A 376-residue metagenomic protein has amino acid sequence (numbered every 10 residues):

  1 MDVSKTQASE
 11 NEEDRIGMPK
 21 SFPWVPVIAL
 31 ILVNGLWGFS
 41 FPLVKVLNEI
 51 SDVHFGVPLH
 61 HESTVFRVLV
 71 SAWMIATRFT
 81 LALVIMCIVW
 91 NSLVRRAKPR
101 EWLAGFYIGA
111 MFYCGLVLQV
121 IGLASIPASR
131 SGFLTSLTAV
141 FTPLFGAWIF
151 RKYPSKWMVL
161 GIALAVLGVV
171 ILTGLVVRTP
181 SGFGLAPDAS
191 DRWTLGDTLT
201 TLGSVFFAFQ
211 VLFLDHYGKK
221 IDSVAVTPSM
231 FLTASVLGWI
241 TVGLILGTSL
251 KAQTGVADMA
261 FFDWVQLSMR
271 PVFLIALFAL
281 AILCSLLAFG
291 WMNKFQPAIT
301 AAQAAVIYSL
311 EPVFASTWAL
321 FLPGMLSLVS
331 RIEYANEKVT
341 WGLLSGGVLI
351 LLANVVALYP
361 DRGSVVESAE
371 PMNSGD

Functional and structural regions predicted by a protein language model:
D2, V25, N48-C114, F141 (+3 more regions): Transmembrane alpha-helices of multi-pass small-molecule transport proteins
D2-T6, E10-K20, I75, F79 (+7 more regions): C-terminal-most transmembrane helix of multi-pass membrane proteins
D2-W73, F183-H216, S345, A369-D376: Glycine-/small-residue-enriched transmembrane alpha-helix faces in small-molecule transporters and effluxers
I31-L43, F106-S125, I171, T198-F213 (+3 more regions): Hydrophobic alpha-helical transmembrane segments of multi-pass membrane transport proteins, especially secondary
L47, M74, G122, P127 (+8 more regions): Hydrophobic/aromatic residues within transmembrane alpha-helices of multi-pass small-molecule transporters
I50, T80-K98, L167-A189, A234-F273 (+3 more regions): Membrane-interface helix-cap regions at the ends of transmembrane helices in multi-pass membrane proteins
S63, I85-C87, L93-V94, Q119 (+3 more regions): C-terminal transmembrane-helix exit sites in multi-pass transporters
R100-G109, P154-L167, I221-M230: Cytoplasmic-side transmembrane-helix entry/capping segments in multi-pass membrane proteins
